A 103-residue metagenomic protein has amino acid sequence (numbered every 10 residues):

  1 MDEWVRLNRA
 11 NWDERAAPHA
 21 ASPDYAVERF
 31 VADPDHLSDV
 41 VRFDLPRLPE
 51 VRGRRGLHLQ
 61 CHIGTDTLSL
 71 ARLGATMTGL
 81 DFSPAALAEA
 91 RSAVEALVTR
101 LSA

Functional and structural regions predicted by a protein language model:
M1, L45, L59: Generic anion/oxyanion-binding catalytic loop in active/binding sites
M1-V31: N-terminal, positively charged/glycine-rich alpha-helical extensions of SAM-dependent methyltransferases
N11-E14, F43, T78: Catalytic cores of glycan-processing enzymes that make or break glycosidic bonds
D24-R55, S69: Conserved alpha-helix/loop element of class I SAM-dependent methyltransferases that forms part of the SAM/SAH-binding
V51-A103: Class I SAM-dependent methyltransferase SAM/SAH-binding core
